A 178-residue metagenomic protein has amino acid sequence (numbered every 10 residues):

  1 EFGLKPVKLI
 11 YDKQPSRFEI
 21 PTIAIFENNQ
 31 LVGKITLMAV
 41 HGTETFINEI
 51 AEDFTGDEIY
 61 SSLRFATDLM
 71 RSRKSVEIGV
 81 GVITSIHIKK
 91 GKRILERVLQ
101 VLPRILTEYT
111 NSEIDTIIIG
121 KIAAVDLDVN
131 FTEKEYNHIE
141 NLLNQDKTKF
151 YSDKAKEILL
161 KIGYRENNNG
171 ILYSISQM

Functional and structural regions predicted by a protein language model:
E1-K90, R104, E108-M178: Non-catalytic substrate-recognition and accessory regions of acyl/acetyltransferase enzymes
I88-Q100: Conserved glycine-rich acetyl-CoA-binding loop
